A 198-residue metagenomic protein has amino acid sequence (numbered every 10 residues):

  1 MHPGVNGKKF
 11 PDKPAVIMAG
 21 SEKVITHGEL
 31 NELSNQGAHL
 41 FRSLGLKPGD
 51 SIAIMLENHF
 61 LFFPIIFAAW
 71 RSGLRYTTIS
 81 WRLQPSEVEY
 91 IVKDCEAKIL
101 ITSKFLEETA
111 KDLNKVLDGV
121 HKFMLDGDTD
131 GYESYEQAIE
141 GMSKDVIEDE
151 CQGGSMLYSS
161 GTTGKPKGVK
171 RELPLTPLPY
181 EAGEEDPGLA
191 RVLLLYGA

Functional and structural regions predicted by a protein language model:
M1-V16, E32, G154: A short N-terminal helical cap/helix-turn-helix that marks the beginning of AMP-binding/adenylate-forming
A15-H59, F63, Q84-E89: Conserved AMP-binding/adenylate-forming core of the ANL superfamily
A19, A68, L113, Y158: Hydrophobic/aromatic ligand-binding patch that stacks against planar heteroaromatic rings of cofactors or nucleotides
R42-L46, A68, Y196-G197: Glycine-rich helix-loop-beta junction characteristic of Rossmann-like nucleotide cofactor-binding loops
A53-M55, F62, I66, W70-I101 (+1 more regions): Short beta-strand->loop structural element characteristic of the AMP-binding/adenylate-forming
L83-D112, E136-Q137, M142, P179-A198: Conserved ATP-dependent adenylate/AMP-binding module captured primarily in the ANL superfamily
E108-L157, K165, R171-D186: ANL superfamily adenylate-forming
